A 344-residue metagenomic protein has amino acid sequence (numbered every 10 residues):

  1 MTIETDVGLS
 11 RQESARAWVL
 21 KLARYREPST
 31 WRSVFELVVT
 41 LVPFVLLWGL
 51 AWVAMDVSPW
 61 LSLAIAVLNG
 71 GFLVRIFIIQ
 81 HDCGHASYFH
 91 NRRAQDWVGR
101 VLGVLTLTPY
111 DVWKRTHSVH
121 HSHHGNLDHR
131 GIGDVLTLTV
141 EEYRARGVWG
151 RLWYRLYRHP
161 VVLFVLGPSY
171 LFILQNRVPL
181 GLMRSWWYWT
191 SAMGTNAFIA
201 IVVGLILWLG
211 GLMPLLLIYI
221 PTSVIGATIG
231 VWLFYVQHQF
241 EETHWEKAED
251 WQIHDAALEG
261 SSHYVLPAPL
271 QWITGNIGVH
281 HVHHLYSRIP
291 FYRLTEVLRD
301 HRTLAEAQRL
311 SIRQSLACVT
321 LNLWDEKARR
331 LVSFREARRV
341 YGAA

Functional and structural regions predicted by a protein language model:
M1-F72, I79, D96, V104-I220 (+1 more regions): Non-catalytic, topology-defining segments of multipass membrane proteins
L47, G84, Y88-F89, W245 (+1 more regions): Active-site-flanking alpha-helical
G70-G71, F77, S223-G226, F234: Alpha-helical transmembrane segments of multi-pass membrane proteins
I76-H85, W113-G125, L233-E242, I273-I289: Histidine-centered catalytic micro-motifs
A86-R100: Membrane-interface motifs of alpha-helical transmembrane segments
V101-L102, I273: Short alpha-helical scaffolding segments that buttress acidic/His motifs in well-ordered protein cores
S223-I225, Q239, A248-Q252, R293-R302: Active/binding-pocket-proximal capping segment
A227, V231-W272, L310-S311: Membrane-interfacial segments at transmembrane helix termini in multi-pass membrane proteins
